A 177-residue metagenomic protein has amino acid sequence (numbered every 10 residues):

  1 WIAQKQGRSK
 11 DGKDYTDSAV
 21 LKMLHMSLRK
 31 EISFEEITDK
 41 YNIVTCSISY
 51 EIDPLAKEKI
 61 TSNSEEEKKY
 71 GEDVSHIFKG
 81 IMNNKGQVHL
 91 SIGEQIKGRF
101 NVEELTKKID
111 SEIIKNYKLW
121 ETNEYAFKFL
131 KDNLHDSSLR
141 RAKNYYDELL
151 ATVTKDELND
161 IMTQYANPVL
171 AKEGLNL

Functional and structural regions predicted by a protein language model:
Q6-L177: Membrane-interfacial terminal anchoring regions of lipid-handling membrane enzymes
